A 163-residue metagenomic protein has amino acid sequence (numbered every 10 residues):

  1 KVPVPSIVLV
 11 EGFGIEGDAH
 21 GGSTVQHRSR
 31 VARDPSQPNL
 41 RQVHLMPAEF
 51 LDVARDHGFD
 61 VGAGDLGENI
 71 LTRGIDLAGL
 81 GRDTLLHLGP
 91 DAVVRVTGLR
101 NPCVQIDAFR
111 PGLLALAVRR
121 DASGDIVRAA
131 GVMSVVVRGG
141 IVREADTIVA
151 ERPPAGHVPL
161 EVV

Functional and structural regions predicted by a protein language model:
K1-P90, G98-P102, D107, R120 (+2 more regions): Electropositive, beta-rich accessory/interaction domains or terminal extensions that provide binding surfaces
V93-V96, V136: Conserved hydrophobic positions within beta-strands
L113-V142: Surface-exposed, gly/pro-biased binding rims or lids
S123, A130, V135, D146-L160: Extended, aromatic/histidine-rich regions of cofactor-dependent oxidoreductases associated with respiratory
